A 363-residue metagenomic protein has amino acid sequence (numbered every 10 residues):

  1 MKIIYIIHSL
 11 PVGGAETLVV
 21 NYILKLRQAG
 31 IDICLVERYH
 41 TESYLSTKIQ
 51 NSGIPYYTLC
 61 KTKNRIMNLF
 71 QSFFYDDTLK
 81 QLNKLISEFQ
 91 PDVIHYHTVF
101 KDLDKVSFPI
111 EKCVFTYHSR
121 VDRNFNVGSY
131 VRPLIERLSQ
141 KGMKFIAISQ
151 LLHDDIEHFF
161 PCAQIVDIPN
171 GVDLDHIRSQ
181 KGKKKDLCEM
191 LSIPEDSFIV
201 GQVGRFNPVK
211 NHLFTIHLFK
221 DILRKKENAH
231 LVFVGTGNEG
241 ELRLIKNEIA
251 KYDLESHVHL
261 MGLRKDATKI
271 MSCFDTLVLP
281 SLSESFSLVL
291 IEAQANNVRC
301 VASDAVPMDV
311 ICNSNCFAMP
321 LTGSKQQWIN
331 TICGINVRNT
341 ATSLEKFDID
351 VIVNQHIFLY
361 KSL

Functional and structural regions predicted by a protein language model:
Y5-G13, T17-F73, L152, E157 (+2 more regions): N-terminal strand-loop element at the rim of the active site of nucleotide-sugar-dependent glycosyltransferases
E16-L24, F198, Q202-D221, R243: A conserved mid-protein helix/loop that constitutes part of the nucleotide-sugar donor-binding site
L35-S43, V172, V203, H230-L244: Glycosyltransferase donor-sugar binding loop
T78, Y96-D102, Y117: Short His-centered aromatic/hydrophobic patch
D104-K105, K141-I177: A short, active-site helix/loop in glycosyltransferases that binds the activated sugar's phosphate group
N126, D154-H158, P169-M190, L363: Acidic anion/phosphate-binding donor-loop and adjacent secondary structure in glycosyltransferase catalytic cores
L263, L282: Aromatic "clamp/platform" in nucleotide-sugar-dependent glycosyltransferases that forms part of the donor/acceptor
D309-N336: Change "using UDP/GDP/dTDP sugars" to "using nucleotide sugars
